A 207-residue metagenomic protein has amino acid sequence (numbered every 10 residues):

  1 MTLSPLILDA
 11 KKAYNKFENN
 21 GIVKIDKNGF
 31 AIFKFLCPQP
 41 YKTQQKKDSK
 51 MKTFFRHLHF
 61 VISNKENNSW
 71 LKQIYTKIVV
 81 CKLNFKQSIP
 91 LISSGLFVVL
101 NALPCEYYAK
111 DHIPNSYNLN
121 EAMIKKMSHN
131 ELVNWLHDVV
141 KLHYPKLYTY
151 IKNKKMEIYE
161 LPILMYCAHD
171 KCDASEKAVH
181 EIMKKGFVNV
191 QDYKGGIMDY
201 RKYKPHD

Functional and structural regions predicted by a protein language model:
M1-C81: Beta-strand-dominated extracellular/periplasmic modules and repeats in secreted or surface-exposed proteins
K65-I89, S93-F97, C105-D207: Rhodanese-like catalytic fold shared by cysteine-dependent sulfurtransferases and DSP/PTP-type phosphatases
N101: N-terminal glycine-rich beta->alpha transition that marks the start or flank of a dinucleotide-binding site
